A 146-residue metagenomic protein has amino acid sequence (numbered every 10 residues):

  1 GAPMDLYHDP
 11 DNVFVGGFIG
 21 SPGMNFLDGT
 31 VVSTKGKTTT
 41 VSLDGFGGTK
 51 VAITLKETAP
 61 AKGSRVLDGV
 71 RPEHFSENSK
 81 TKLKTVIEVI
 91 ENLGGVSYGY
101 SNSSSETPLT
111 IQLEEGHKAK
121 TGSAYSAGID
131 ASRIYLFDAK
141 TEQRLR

Functional and structural regions predicted by a protein language model:
M4-H8, G16: Short acidic-hydrophobic catalytic motif
H8-D11, K80: Generic alpha-helical secondary structure
N12-V13, P22: Conserved ANL (AMP-binding/adenylate-forming) active-site segment centered on the GW(Y/F)…HTG consensus within
I19: A small-molecule sensor/coupling module
P22-L27, S33-R146: Non-catalytic connector elements of ABC transporters
